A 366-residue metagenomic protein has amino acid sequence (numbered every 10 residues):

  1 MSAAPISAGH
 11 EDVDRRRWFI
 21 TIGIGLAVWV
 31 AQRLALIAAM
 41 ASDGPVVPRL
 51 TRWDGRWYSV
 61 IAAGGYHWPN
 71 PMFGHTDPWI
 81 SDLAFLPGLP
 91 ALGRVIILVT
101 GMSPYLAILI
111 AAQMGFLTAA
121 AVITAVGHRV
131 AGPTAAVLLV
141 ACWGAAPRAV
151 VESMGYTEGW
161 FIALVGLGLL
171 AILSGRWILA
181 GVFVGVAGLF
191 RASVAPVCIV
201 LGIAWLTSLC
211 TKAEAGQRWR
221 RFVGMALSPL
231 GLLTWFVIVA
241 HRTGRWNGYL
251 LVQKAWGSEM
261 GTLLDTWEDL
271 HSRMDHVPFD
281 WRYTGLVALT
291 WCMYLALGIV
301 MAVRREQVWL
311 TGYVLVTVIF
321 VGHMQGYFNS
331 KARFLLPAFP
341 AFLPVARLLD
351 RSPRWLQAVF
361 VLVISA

Functional and structural regions predicted by a protein language model:
Q32-L50, C198-T211, G216-L297, M301-V303 (+1 more regions): Membrane-lumen/periplasm interface segments of specific transmembrane helices in polyprenyl phosphate-linked
W53-P71, H75-G101, L263-W267: Short hydrophobic/aromatic helix or loop-helix immediately within or flanking a transmembrane segment in polytopic
D77-P78, L83, P87, A91 (+2 more regions): Loop-to-helix entry region of an early transmembrane alpha helix in multi-pass inner-membrane enzymes
V95, A107-V130, M293-I299: Transmembrane-helix motifs of polytopic, lipid-linked glycan transferases
S103-A107, I123-A145, L179, V308 (+1 more regions): Transmembrane-helix signature of polytopic, membrane-embedded enzymes that assemble or transfer cell-envelope glycans
V122, C142, W160-L179, C198 (+2 more regions): Specific aromatic-rich, kink-prone transmembrane helix
M154-W160, K331-A332: Short acidic/glycine- and proline-prone juxtamembrane loop motifs at membrane-interface regions of multi-pass membrane
M225-L232, R351-A366: Signature aromatic-anchored transmembrane alpha helix within multi-pass, membrane-resident enzymes that catalyze glycan
